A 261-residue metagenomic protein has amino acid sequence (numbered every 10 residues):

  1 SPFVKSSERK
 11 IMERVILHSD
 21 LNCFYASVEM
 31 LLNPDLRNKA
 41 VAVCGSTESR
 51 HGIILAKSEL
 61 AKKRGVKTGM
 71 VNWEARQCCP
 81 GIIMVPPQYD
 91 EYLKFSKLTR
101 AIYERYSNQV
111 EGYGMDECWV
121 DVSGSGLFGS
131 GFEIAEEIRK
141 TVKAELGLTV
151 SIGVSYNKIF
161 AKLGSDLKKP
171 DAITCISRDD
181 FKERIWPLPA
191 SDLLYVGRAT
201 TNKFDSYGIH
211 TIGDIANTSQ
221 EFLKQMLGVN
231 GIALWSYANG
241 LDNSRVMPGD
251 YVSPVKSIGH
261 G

Functional and structural regions predicted by a protein language model:
P2-M115, W119, A238: Residues that scaffold, gate, or flank divalent-cation-dependent active/transport sites
H18, D192, T200-G261: DNA-contacting surface of Y-family translesion DNA polymerases
S19-L21, V122-G124, Y156: Residues immediately flanking
V28-M30, I53-A56, F160-K168, S206 (+2 more regions): Short acidic, glycine/serine/threonine-rich loops at helix termini
L98, I102-Y106, E137-L146, K203 (+2 more regions): Generic non-transmembrane alpha-helical segments
V120-R139, G208: Catalytic palm subdomain of template-directed nucleic-acid polymerases, centered on the conserved carboxylate motif
S130-P189: Long, highly charged, low-complexity intrinsically disordered interaction regions that mediate electrostatic DNA/RNA
